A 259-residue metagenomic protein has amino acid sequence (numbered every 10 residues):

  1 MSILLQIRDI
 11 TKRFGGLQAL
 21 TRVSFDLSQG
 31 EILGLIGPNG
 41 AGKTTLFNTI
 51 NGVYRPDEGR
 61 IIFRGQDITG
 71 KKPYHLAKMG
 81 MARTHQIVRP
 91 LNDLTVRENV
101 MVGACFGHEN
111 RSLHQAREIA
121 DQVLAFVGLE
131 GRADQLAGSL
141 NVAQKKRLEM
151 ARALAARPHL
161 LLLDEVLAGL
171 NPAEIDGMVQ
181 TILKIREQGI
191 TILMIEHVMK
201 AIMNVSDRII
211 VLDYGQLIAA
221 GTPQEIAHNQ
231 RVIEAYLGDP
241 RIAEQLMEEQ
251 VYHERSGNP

Functional and structural regions predicted by a protein language model:
S2-P259: Glycine-rich phosphate-binding loops of nucleotide-dependent enzymes
